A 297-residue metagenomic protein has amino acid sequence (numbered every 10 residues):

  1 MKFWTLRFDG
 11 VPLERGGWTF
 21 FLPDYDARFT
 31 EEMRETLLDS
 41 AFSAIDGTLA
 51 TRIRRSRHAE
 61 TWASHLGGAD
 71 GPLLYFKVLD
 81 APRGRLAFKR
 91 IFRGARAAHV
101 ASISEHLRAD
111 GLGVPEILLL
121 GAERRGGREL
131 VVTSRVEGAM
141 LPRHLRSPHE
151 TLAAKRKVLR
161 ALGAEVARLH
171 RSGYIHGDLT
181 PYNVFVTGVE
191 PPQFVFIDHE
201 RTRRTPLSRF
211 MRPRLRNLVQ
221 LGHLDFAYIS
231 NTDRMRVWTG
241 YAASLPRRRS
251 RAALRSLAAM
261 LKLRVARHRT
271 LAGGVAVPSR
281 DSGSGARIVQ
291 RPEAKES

Functional and structural regions predicted by a protein language model:
M1-T51, A272, P278: Juxta-kinase regulatory segment immediately upstream of eukaryotic protein kinase catalytic domains
E35-M140, A161-S172, H176, G274 (+2 more regions): Conserved ATP-binding subdomain of kinase catalytic cores across diverse folds
L73-Y75, V132, Q193-F196, Q220: Short hydrophobic-acidic sequence motifs that mark active-site Asp/Glu residues
L141-T151: AlphaC helix of the protein kinase catalytic domain
K155-L159: Short alpha-helical scaffold element within the canonical Hanks-type protein kinase domain
L179-V186: Hydrophobic residue at the +6 position relative to the catalytic HRD Asp in the kinase catalytic loop
V195-H268: C-lobe/activation-segment region of protein kinase-like
V265-S297: ATP/Mg2+ or Mg2+-diphosphate-binding catalytic cores that bind nucleotide phosphates or diphosphates via glycine-rich
